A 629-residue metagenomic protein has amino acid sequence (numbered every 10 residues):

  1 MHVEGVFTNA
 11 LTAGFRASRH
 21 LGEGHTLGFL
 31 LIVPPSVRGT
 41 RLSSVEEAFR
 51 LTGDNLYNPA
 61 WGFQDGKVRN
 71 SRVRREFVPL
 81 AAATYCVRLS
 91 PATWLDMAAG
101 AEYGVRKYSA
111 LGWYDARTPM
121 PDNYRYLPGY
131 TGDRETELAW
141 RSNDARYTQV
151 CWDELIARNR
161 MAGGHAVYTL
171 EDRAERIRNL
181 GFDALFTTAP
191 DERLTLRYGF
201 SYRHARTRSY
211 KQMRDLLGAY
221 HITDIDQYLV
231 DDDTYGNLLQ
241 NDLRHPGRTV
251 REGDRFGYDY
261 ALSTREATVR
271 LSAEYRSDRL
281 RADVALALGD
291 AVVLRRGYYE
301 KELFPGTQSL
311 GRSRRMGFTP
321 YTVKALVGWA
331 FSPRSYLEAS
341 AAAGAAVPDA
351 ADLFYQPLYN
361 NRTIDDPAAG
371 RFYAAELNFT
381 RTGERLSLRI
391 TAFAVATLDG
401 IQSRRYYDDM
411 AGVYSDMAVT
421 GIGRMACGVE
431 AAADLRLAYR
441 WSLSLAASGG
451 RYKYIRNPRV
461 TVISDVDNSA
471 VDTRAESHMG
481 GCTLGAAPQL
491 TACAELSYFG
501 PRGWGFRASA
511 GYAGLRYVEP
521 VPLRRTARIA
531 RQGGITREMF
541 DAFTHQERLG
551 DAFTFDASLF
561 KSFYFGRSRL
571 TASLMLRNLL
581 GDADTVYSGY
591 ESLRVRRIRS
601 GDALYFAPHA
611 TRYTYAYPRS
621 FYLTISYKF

Functional and structural regions predicted by a protein language model:
M1, V33-V37, A101-V105, Y202-R208 (+11 more regions): Transmembrane beta-strands of outer-membrane beta-barrel pores
M1-R41, R72-A92, A287: Transmembrane beta-barrel wall of Gram-negative outer-membrane proteins
T26-T84, K107-E171, Y235-R251, R405: Acidic/polar loop-and-plug regions of large Gram-negative outer-membrane beta-barrel proteins
S44, H245-G247, V292-F304, R315 (+6 more regions): Surface-exposed extracellular loop regions of Gram-negative outer-membrane beta-barrel proteins, predominantly
T169, T195-S332, R459: Signature of Gram-negative outer-membrane beta-barrel scaffolds
R276-R279, A394-A396, S415-R524, S626-K628: Gram-negative outer-membrane beta-barrel transporters
G485-Y564, S588-G589: C-terminal beta-barrel architecture of Gram-negative outer-membrane proteins
Y512-A530, K561-F629: C-terminal beta-signal and adjacent terminal beta-strands/loops of Gram-negative outer-membrane beta-barrel proteins
